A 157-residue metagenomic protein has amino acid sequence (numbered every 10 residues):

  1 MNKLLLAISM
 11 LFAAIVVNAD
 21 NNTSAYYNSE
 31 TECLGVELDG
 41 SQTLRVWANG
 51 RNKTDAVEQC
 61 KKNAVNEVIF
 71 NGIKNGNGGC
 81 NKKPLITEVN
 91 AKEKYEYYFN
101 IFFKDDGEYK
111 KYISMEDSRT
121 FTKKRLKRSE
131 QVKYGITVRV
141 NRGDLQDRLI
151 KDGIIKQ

Functional and structural regions predicted by a protein language model:
M1-N22: Bacterial Sec-dependent N-terminal signal peptides
A19-Q157: Domain-level marker for long, solvent-exposed, non-transmembrane regions
